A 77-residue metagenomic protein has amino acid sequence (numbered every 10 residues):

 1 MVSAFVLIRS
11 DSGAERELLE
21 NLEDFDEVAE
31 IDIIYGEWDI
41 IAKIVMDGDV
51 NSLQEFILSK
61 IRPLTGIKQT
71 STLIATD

Functional and structural regions predicted by a protein language model:
M1-D77: A compositional/biophysical signature of low hydrophobicity enriched in polar/charged and small residues
